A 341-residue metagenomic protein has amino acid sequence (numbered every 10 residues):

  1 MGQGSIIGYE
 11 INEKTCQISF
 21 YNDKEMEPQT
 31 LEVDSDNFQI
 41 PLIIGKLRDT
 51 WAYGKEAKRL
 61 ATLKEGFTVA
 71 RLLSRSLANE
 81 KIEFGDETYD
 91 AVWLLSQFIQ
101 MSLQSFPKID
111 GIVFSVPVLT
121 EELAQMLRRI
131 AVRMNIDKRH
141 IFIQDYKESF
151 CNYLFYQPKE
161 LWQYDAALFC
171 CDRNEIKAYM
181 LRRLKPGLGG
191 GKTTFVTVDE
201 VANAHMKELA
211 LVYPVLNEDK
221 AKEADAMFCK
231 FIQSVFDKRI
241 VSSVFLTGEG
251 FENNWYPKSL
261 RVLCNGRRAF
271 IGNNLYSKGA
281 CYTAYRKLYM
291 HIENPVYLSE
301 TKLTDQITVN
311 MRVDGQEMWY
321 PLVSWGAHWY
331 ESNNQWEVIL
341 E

Functional and structural regions predicted by a protein language model:
M1-L47, G66, F155-E200, R312: Gly/Thr-rich phosphate-binding beta-strand-loop-beta motif of the actin/hexokinase/Hsp70
M1-Q29, R71-A166, N265-G266, R312-E341: Nucleotide/phosphate-binding catalytic cleft detector across ATP-hydrolyzing and phosphate-transferring enzymes
M26-S115, T120-E122, V201-S234, V241: Conserved phosphate-binding loops in N-terminal lobes of ATP-dependent enzymes of the actin/Hsp70/sugar-kinase
F114, R129-A226: Small-residue (GG/TT-enriched) beta-loop-alpha framework at ligand/catalytic clefts
F114-A124, F228-R261, R268, G272-N273: Glycine-rich phosphate-binding loops at beta-strand->alpha-helix junctions
M126-R133, S259, G279, T283: Alpha-helical scaffold elements adjacent to nucleotide-binding pockets in ATP/GTP-utilizing enzyme cores
Q144-P158, A269-G315: Glycine-rich phosphate-binding/hydrolytic loop that grips phosphoryl groups
L184, L260-L263: Short, solvent-exposed amphipathic alpha-helical segments in soluble enzyme and RNA/protein-processing domains
